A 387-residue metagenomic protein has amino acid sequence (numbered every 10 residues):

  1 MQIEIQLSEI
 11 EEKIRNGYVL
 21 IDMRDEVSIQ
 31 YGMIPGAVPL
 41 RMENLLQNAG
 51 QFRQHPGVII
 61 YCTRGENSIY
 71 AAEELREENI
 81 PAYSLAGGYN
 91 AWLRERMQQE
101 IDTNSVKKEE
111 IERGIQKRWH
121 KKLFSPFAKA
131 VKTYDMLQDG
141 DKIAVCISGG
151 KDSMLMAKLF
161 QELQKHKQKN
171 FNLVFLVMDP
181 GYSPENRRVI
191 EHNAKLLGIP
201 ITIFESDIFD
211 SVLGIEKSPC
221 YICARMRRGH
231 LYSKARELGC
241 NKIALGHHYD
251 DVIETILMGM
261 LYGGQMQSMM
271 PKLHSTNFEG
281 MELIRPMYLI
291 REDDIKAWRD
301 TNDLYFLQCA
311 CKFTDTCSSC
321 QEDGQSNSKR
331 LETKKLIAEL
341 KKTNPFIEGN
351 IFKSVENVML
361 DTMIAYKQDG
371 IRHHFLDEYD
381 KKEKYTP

Functional and structural regions predicted by a protein language model:
M1-V19, D25-G57, T63-Q116, H192: Rhodanese-like catalytic fold shared by cysteine-dependent sulfurtransferases and DSP/PTP-type phosphatases
I29-Y31, L93, D210-E216, C317-S319: A short acidic, helix-capping loop that chelates divalent metal ions and anchors anionic groups
M33-P35, E78, L197-G198, E279 (+1 more regions): Short, structured coil segments at secondary-structure junctions
P39, S84, F175, I203-E205 (+1 more regions): A structural preference for short, hydrophobic beta-strand core positions in alpha/beta folds
D102-M258, Y262-M266, M270, D293-D294 (+2 more regions): ATP-dependent adenylation/nucleotidyltransferase module used to activate substrates
N172-L173, D251-E332, L336-I337: Catalytic subdomain that performs nucleotidyl-dependent activation
L304-P387: The feature marks non-catalytic terminal segments
